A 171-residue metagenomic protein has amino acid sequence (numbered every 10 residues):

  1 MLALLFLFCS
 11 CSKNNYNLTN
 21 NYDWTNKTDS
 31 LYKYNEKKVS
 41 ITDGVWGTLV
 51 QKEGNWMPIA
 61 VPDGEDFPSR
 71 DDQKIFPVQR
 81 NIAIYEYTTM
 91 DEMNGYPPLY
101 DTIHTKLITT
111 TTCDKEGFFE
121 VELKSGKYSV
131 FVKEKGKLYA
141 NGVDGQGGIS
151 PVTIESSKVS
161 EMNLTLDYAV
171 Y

Functional and structural regions predicted by a protein language model:
L7-S10: C-terminal motif of bacterial Sec signal peptides marking the signal peptidase cleavage site
S12-N26: Bacterial Sec signal peptide processing site at the extreme N-terminus
Y22-D29, K135-D167: Structured interaction patches on ligand/partner-binding surfaces of diverse proteins
D43-Q51: A short, amphipathic beta-strand motif
G54-L99: Short, ordered, surface-exposed loop/turn motifs in non-cytosolic proteins
G95-E116: Short, acidic Ser/Thr/Gly-rich low-complexity loop/linker segments typical of extracellular and cell-surface proteins
K115-L123: Short, surface-exposed beta-strand/beta-hairpin micro-motifs centered on an aromatic residue
K124-V132: A short tyrosine-centered beta-strand micro-motif
